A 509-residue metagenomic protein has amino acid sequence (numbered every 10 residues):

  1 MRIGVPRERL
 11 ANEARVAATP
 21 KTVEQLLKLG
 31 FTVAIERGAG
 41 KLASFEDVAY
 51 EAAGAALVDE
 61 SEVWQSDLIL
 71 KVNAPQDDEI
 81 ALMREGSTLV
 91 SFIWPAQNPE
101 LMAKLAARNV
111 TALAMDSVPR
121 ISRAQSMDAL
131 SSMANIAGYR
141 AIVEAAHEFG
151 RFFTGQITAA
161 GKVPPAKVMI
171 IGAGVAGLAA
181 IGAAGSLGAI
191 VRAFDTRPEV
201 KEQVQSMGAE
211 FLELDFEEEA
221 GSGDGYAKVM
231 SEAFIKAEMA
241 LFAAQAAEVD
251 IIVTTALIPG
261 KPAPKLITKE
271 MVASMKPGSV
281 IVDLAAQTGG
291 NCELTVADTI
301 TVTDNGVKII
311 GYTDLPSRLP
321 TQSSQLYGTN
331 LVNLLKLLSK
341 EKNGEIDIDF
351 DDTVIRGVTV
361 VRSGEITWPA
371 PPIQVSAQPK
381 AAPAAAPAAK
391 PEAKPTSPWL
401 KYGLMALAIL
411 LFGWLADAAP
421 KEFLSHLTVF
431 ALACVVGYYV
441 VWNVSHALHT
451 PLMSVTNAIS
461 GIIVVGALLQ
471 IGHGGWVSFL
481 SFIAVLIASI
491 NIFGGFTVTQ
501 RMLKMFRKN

Functional and structural regions predicted by a protein language model:
R2-A107, A114-E144, E148-G155, G161-P164 (+4 more regions): Structural/interface elements that position substrates and couple domains in central-metabolism enzymes
P6-F45, T154-Q245, K390-K394, W414-A416: Glycine-rich phosphate/diphosphate-binding loop of Rossmann-like nucleotide-binding domains
G54-V63, A74-P75, S222-I251, A256-K269 (+1 more regions): A structured beta-alpha segment of the ubiquitous adenosine-cofactor-binding alpha/beta core
E60, P420-A433, S454-V455, S478 (+1 more regions): Structural signature of hydrophobic alpha-helical transmembrane segments
A96-S122, M127, K261-D314: Rossmann-fold NAD(P)-binding glycine/threonine-rich loop
D116-V118, S122-A160, P165, C292-Q374 (+2 more regions): Adenosine-phosphate binding glycine-rich loop
M239, P387-L411: Membrane-water interface at loop-to-transmembrane-helix junctions
A458-L468: Small-residue-rich segments of transmembrane alpha-helices in multi-pass membrane proteins, especially helix faces
